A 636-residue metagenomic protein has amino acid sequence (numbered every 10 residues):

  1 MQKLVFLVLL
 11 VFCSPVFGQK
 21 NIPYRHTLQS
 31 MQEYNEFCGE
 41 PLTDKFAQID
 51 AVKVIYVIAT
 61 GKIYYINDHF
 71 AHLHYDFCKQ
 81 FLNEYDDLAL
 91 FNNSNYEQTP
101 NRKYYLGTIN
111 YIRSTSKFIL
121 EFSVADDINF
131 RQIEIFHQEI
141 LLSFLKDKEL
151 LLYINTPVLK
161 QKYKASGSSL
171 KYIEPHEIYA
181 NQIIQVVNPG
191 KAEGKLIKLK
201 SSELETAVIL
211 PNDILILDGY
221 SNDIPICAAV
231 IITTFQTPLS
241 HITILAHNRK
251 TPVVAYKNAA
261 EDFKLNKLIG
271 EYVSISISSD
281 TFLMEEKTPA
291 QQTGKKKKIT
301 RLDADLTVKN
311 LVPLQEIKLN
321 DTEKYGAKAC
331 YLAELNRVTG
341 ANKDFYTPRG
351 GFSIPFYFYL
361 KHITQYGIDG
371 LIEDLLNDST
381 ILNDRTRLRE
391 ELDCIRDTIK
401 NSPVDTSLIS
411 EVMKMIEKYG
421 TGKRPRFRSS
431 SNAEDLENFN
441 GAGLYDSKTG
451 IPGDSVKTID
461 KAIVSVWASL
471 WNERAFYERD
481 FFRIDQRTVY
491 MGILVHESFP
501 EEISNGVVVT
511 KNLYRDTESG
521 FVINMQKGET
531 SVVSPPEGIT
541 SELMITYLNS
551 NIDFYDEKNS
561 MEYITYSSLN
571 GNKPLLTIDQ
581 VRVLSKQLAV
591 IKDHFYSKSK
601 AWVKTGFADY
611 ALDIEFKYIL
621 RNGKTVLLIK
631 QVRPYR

Functional and structural regions predicted by a protein language model:
L4-C13: Sec-dependent N-terminal signal peptides
S14-G18: Sec/Tat signal peptide C-region and signal peptidase I cleavage site
Q19-I128, I133, A192, K257-L494 (+3 more regions): N-terminal beta-alpha lobe that positions the nucleotide/phosphoryl donor in ATP/NTP-coupled carboxylate activation
L106, Y111-V208, I214-L215, K573: Low-complexity, highly charged intrinsically disordered N-terminal segments that act as targeting/localization
E134-E149, V230-T233, P238, I244-A255 (+3 more regions): Extended active-site and interfacial segments that coordinate phosphate-rich ligands in large catalytic machineries
P189-G219, D223-K309: Acidic, glycine-rich flexible loop/linker segments
S278, N512-Y514, K617-R621: Short beta-strand micro-motifs enriched in acidic
I523-N622: Conserved catalytic alpha/beta cores of large enzymes that bind or transform nucleotide phosphates and polynucleotides
